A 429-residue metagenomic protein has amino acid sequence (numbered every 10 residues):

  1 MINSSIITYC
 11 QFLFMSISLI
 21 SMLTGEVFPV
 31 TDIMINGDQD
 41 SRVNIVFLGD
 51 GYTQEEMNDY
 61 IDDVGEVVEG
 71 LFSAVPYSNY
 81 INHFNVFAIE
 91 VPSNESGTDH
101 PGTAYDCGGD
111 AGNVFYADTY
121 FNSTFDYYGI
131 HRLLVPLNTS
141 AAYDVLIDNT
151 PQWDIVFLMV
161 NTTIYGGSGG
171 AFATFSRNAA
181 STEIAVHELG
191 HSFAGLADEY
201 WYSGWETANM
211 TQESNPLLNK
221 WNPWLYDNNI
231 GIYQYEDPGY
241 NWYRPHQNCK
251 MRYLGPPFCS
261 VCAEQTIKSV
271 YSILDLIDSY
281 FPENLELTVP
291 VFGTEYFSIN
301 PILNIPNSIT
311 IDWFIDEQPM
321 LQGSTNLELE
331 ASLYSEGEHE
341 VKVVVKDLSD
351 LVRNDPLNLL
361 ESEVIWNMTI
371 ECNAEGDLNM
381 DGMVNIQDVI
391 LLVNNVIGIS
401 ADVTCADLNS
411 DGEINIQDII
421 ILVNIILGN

Functional and structural regions predicted by a protein language model:
Q11-S21: Bacterial N-terminal signal peptides
L23-V27, D275-Y280, E340, E363-D377 (+2 more regions): Low-complexity, Pro/Thr/Ser/Gly/Ala-rich linker/spacer regions in secreted, extracellular modular proteins
E26-V145, L351: Propeptide-to-catalytic entry region of secreted or membrane-anchored zinc metalloproteases
M57-Y60, Y165-V186: Short pre-active-site segment immediately N-terminal to the catalytic Zn-binding motif
G97-H100, T139-F175: Catalytic zinc-binding patch centered on the HExxH motif and its immediate surroundings that defines zinc-dependent
T182-E199: Active-site recognition of the HExxH zinc-binding catalytic motif
A197-L329, E338-E363, E371: Replace "(M1/M4/M9/M12/WLM)" with "(e.g., M1/M4/M8/M9/M12/M26/WLM)" and add "not limited to" to clarify scope
E371-N429: Cellulosome-associated attachment modules in secreted, modular CAZymes
